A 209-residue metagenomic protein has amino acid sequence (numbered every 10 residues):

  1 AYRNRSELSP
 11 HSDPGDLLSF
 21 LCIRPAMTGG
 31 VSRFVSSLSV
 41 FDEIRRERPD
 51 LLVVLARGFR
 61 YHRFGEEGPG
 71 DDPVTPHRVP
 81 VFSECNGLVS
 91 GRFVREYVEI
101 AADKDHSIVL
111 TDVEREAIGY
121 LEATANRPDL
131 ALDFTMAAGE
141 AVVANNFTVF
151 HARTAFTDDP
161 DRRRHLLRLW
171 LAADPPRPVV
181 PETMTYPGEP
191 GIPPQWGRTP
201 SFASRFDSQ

Functional and structural regions predicted by a protein language model:
A1-A138, V142-V143, F147-Q209: Active-site environment of non-heme Fe oxygenases that use a 2-His-1-carboxylate facial triad
